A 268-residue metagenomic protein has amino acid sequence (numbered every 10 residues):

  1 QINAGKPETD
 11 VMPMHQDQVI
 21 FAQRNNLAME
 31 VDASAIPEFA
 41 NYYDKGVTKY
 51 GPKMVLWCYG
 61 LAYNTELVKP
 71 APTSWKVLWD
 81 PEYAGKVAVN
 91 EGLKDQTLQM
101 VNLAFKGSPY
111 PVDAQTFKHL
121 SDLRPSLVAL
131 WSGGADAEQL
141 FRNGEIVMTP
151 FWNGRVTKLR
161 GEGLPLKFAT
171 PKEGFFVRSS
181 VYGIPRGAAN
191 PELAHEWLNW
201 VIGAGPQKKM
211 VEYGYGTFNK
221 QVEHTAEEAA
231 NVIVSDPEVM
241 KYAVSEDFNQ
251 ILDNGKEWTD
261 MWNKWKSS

Functional and structural regions predicted by a protein language model:
N3, P7-E145: Extracytoplasmic ligand-binding site segments that recognize negatively charged/polar headgroups
Q18-F21, R142, M148-P165: A ligand-binding cleft/hinge motif common to bilobed small-molecule-binding domains
V19, K76-W79, N102, L120-S121 (+7 more regions): Non-transmembrane alpha-helical segments in soluble domains of secreted/periplasmic/extracellular proteins
A40-N41, L56-Y59, K118-L123, R160-R186: Periplasmic-binding protein-like
G60-L67, N102-K106, S179-P191, K209-M210: A bilobed periplasmic-binding-protein/Venus flytrap-type ligand-binding module shared by bacterial periplasmic
D95, D136-E138, G154-K158, E173-F175: Short, catalytically relevant binding-site loops at active-site mouths
P185-E246: Mature extracytoplasmic/periplasmic domains
K241-S268: Conserved C-terminal helix/tail region of periplasmic/extracytoplasmic solute-binding proteins
